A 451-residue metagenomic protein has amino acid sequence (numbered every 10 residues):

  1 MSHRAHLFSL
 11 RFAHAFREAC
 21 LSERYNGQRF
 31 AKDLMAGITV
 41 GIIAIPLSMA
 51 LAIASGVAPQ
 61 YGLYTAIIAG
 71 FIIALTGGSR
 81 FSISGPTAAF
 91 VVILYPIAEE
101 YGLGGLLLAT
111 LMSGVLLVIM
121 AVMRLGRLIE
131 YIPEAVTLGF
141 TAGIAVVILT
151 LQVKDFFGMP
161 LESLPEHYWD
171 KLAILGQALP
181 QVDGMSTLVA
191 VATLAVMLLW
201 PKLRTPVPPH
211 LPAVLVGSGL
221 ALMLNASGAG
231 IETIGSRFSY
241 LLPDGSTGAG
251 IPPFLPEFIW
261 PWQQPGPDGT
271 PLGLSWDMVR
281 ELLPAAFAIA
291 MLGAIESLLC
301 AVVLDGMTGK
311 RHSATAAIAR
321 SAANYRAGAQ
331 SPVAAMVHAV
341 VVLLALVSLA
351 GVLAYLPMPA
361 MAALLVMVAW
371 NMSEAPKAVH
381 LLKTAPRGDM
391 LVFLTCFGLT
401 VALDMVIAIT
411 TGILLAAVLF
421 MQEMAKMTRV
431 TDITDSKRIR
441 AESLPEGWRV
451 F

Functional and structural regions predicted by a protein language model:
S2-T431, D435, P445-W448: Transmembrane helical cores of multi-pass ion-transport proteins
